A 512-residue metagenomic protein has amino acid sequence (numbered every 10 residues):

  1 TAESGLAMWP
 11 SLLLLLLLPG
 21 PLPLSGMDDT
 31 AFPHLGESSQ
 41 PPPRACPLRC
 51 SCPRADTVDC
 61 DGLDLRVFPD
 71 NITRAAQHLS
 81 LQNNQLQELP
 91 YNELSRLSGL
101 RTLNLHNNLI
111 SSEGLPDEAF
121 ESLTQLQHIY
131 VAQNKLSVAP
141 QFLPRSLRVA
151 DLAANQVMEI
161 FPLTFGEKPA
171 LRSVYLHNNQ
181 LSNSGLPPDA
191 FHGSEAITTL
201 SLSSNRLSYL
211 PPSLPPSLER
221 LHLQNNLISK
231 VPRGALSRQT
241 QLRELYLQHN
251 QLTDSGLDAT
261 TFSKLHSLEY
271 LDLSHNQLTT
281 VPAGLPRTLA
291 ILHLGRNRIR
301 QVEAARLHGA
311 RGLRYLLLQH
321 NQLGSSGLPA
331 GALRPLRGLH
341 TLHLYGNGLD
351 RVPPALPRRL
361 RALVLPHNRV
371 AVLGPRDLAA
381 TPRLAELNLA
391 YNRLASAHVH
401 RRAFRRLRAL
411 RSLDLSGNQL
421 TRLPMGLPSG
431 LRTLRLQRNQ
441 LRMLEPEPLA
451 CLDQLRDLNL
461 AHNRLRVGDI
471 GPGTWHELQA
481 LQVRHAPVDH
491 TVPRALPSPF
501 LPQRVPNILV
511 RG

Functional and structural regions predicted by a protein language model:
T1-T57, D61-G62, A75, Q85 (+18 more regions): Terminal targeting and flexible regions in eukaryotic proteins, enriched in but not limited to LRR-containing proteins
S11, L317, R337, H343-Y345 (+6 more regions): C-terminal capping region of solenoid repeat domains
T57, H78, E88, G99-N104 (+23 more regions): Conserved LRR concave beta-strand detector
L63, N84, L105-N108, V131-N134 (+15 more regions): Consensus "Asn ladder" position of solenoid repeat domains
R66, Q87, S111-E113, S137 (+15 more regions): Leucine-rich repeat
N71-T73, N92-R96, G114-S122, P140-S146 (+15 more regions): A structural signal for leucine-rich repeat
L86-P90, S95-L181, G185-P188, G193-T199 (+1 more regions): A generic tandem-repeat structural signature
F161, S203-R206, P232, R243 (+6 more regions): Extracytoplasmic/cell-surface-exposed regions of Actinobacterial cell-envelope-associated and secreted proteins
